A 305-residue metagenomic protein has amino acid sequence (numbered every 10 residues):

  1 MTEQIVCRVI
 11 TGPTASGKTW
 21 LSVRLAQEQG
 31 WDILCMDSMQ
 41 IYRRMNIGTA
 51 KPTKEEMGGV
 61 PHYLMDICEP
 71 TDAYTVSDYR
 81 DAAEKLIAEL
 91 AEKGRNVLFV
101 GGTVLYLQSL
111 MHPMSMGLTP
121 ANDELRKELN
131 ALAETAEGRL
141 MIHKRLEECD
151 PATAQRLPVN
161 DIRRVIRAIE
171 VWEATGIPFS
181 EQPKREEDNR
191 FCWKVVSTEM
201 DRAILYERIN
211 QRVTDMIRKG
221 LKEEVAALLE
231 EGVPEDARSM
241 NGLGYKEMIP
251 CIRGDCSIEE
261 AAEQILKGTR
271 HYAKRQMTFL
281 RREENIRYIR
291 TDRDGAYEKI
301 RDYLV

Functional and structural regions predicted by a protein language model:
M1-V305: Phosphate/pyrophosphate-binding catalytic cores of soluble transferases and nucleic-acid-acting enzymes
